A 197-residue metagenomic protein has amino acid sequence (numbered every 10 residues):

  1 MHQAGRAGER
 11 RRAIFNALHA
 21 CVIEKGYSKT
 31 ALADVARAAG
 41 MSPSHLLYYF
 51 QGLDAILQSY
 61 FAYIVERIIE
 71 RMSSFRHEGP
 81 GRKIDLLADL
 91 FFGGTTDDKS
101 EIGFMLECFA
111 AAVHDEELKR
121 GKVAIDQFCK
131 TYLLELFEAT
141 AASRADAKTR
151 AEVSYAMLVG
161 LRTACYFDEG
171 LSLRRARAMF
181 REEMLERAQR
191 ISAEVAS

Functional and structural regions predicted by a protein language model:
M1, G93, K130-E138, A164-S197: C-terminal peripheral helix-coil segments that are non-catalytic and often amphipathic
H2, E24, Y60-L87: Amphipathic alpha-helical linker/stalk segments
G8, R12, N16, A20 (+10 more regions): Generic detection of well-ordered alpha-helical segments
A13, A17-A55, S59: Helix-turn-helix
Q51-A55, S59, T96-S100, V113 (+4 more regions): Residues in soluble alpha-helical coiled-coils and helical-bundle/repeat scaffolds
I69-S74, D97-L106, H114-A141, T149-E152 (+1 more regions): Amphipathic alpha-helical packing segments from all-alpha helical-bundle domains
D85, A147-Y155: Short, well-structured alpha-helical segments
